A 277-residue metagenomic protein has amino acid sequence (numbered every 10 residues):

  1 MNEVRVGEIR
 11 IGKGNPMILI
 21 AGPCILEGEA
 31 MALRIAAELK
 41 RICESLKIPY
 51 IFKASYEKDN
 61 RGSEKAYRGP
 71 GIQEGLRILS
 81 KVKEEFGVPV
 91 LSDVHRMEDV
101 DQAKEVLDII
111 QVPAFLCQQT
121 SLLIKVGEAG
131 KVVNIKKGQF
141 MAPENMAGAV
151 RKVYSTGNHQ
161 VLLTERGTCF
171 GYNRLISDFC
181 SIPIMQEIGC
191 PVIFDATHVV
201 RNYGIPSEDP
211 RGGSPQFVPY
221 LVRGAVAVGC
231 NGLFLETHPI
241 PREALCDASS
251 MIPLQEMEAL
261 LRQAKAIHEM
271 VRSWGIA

Functional and structural regions predicted by a protein language model:
M1-L19, R77, E269-A277: N-terminal amphipathic alpha-helix/helix-capping segment at the start of soluble metabolic enzymes
G7-L26, S55-K65, P191-P206: N-terminal small/glycine-rich loop or linker at the start of catalytic domains across soluble metabolic enzymes
P16-I20, P49-K53, P89-L91, D108-I109 (+4 more regions): Structural preference for beta-strand elements that scaffold enzyme active sites
P23-A32, Y50-I72, H238-D247: Glycine-rich, proline-tolerant flexible connector loops at the mouths of alpha/beta enzymes
A37-L46, K65-L91, V126-V132, I182-F194 (+2 more regions): Alpha-helix-loop-beta-strand connector modules within alpha/beta enzyme cores
K65-Q73, F86, I109-L116, Y172-F179 (+4 more regions): Active-site-adjacent loop and "lid" segments of alpha/beta metabolic enzymes
P70-G71, E85-D99, D108-S121, V132-P143 (+1 more regions): Catalytic beta/alpha-barrel core
G130, N134-T237: Catalytic alpha/beta core domains of metabolic enzymes, predominantly
